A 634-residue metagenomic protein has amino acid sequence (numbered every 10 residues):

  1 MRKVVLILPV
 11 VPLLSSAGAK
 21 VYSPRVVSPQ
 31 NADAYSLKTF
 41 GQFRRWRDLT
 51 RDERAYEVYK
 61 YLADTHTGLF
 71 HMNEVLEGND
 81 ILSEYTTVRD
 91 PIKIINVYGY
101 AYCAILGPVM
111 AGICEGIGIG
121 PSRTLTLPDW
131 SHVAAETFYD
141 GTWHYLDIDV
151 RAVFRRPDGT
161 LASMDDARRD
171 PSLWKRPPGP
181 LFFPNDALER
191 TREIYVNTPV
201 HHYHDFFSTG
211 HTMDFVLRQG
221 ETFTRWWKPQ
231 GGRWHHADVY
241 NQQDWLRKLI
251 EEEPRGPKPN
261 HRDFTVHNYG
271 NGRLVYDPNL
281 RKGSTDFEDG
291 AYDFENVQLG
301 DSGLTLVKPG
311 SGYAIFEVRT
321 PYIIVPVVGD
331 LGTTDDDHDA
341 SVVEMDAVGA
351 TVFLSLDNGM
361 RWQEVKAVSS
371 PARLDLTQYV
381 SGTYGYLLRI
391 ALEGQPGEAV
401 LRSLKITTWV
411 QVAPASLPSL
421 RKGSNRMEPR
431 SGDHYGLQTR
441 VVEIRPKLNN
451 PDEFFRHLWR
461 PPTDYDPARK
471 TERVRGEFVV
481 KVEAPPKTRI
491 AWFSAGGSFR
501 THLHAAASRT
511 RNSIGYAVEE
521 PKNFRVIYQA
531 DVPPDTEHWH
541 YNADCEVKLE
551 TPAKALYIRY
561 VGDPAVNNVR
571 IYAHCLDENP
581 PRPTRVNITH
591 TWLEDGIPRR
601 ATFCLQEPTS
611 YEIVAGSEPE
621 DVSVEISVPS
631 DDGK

Functional and structural regions predicted by a protein language model:
G18-Y98: Secondary-structure boundary elements
H71-D140: Active-site neighborhood of thiol-dependent amide/isopeptide-bond enzymes
F138-F287, H434-G436: His-Asp-centered catalytic microenvironments across diverse enzyme cores, prominently the transglutaminase-like
Q298-D336, P371-A372, D464-W492, A543 (+1 more regions): Short beta-strands within extracellular/lumenal beta-sheet-rich domains
T320, G349-A350, W362-R402, R525-Y572: Beta-sandwich interaction modules
T333-A347, P486, S498-T510: Extended, low-complexity, turn-rich repeat/linker tracts enriched in Gly/Pro/Ser/Thr and Asp/Glu that occur
E344, V352-G359, S508-P521: Conserved Ser/Thr-centered positions that define the repeating blades of beta-propeller domains
T383-G385, E393-K447, F493, A553 (+1 more regions): Exposed low-complexity, polar/acidic, P/S/T/G-rich flexible segments that act as propeptides, protease-susceptible
